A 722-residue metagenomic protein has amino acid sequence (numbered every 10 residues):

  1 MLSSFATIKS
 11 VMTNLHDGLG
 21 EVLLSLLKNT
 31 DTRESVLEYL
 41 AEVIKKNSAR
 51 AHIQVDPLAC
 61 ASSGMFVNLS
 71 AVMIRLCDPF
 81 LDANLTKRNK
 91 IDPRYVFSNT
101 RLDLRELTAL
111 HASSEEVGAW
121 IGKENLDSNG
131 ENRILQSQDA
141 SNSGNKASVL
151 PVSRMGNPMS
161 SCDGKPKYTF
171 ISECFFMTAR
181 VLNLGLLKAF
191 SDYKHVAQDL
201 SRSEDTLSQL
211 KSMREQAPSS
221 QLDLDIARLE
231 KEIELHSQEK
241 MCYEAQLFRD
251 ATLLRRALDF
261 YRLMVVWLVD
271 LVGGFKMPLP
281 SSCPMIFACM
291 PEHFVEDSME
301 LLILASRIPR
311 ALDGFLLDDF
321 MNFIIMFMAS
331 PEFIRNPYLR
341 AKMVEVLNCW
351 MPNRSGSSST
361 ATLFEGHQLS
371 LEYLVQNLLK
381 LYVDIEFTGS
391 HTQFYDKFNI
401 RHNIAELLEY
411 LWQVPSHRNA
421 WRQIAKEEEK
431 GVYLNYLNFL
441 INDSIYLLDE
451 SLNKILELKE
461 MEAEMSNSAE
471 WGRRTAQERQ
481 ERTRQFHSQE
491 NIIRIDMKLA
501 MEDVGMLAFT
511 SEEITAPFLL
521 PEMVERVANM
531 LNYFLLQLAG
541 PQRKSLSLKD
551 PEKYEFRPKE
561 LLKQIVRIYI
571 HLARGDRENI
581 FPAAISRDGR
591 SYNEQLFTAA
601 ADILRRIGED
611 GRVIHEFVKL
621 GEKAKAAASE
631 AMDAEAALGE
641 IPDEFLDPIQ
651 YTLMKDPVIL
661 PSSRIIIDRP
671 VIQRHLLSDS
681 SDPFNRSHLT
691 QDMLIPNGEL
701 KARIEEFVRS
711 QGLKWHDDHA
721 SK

Functional and structural regions predicted by a protein language model:
M1-I641: Extended alpha-helical scaffold domains
Y569, F597-K722: Replace "small metal-dependent catalytic modules" with "small catalytic or cofactor-binding modules
